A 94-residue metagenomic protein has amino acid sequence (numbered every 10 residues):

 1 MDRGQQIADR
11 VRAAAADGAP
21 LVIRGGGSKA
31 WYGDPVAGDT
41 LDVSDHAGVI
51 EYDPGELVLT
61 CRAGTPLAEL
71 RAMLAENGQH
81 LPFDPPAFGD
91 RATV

Functional and structural regions predicted by a protein language model:
M1-L21, V43-R91: N-terminal glycine-rich flavin-associated loop
I23-S28: Glycine-rich beta-strand-to-loop/alpha-helix junction loops that act as flexible
A30-P35: Short glycine-biased active-site loop of nucleotidyltransferases that positions the nucleotide triphosphate and helps
A37-D42: Short, well-ordered secondary-structure micro-motifs within conserved domains or adaptor modules
V94: Short, structured beta-strand-loop surface elements
